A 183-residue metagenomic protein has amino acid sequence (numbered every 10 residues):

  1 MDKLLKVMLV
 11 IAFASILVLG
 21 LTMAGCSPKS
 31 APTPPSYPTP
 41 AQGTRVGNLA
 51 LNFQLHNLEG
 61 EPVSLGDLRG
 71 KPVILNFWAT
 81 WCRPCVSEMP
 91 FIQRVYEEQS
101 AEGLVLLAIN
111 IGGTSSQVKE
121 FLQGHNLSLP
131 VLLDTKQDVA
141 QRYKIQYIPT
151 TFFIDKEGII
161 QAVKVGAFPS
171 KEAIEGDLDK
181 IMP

Functional and structural regions predicted by a protein language model:
M1-N52, G176-D179, P183: N-terminal targeting signals for export/organelle localization
T44-G47, N52-V73: A short beta-strand-turn-helix
F53, V63, L68, F77-W78 (+3 more regions): Conserved hydrophobic/aromatic "anchor" residues that stabilize well-ordered secondary structure elements
R69, F77-R94: Conserved redox-active cysteine motifs that mediate thiol-disulfide chemistry, especially di-cysteine Cys-X(1-2)-Cys
I74-N76, A108, F153: Hydrophobic beta-strand core positions in alpha/beta domains
V86-H125, T135-R142: Structural microenvironment flanking redox-active thiols in thiol-disulfide oxidoreductases
E120-S128, D134-M182: Thiol/disulfide oxidoreductase modules built on the thioredoxin-like
